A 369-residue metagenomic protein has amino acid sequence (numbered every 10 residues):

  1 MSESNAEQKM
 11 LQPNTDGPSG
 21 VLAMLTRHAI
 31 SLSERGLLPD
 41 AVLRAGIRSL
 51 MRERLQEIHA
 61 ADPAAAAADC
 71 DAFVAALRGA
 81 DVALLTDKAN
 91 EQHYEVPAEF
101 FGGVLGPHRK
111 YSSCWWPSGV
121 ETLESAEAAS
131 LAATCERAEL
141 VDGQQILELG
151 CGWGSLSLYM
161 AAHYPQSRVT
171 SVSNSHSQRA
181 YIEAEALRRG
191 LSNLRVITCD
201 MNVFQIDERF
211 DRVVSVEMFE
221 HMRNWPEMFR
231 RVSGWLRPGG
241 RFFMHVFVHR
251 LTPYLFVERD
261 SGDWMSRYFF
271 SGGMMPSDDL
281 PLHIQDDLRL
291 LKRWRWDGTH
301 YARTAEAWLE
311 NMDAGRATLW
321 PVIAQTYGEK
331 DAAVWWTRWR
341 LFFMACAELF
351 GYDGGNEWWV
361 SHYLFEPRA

Functional and structural regions predicted by a protein language model:
M1-A89, A369: N-terminal accessory segments
E53-R137, V141: Conserved Class I S-adenosyl-L-methionine-dependent methyltransferase catalytic core
D142-G152: Conserved class I S-adenosyl-L-methionine
W153-P165: Conserved SAM-binding loop of SAM-dependent methyltransferases across substrates and taxa, primarily the Class I
R188-V203: Conserved SAM-binding strand-loop segment of SAM-dependent methyltransferases
V203-V213: A short acidic, Gly/Pro-enriched loop at the edge of an enzyme's catalytic core that lines a small-molecule cofactor
P226-R241: A short glycine-rich, Lys/Arg-flanked "PGG" loop and its adjoining helix->strand segment in the class I
V248-R250, Y254-V360, E366-A369: Substrate-binding/catalytic lobe of Class I Rossmann-like enzymes that use SAM or dcSAM, i.e., the mid-to-C-terminal
